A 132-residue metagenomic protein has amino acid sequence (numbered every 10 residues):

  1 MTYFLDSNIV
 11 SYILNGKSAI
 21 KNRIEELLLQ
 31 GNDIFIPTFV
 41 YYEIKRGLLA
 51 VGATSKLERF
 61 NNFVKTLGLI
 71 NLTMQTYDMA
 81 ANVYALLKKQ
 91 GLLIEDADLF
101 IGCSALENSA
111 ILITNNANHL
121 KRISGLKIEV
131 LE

Functional and structural regions predicted by a protein language model:
M1-I36, R46-N62, L67: Short, well-structured N-terminal submotif of metal-dependent ribonuclease cores
M1-T2, G102, L106-E132: Acidic, PIN/NYN-like endoribonuclease modules and their adjacent C-terminal/linker elements
L5-D6, P37, L93-E95, N116 (+1 more regions): Histidine- and aromatic-rich ligand-binding microenvironments
D6-S7, I44, A80, A105 (+1 more regions): Generic structural signal for small/hydrophobic residues in well-ordered secondary structure, especially within
I9-V10, V40, T76, N118-H119: Alpha-helix capping/helix-boundary segments
K21, Y41, L57-F60, Y77-A80 (+1 more regions): A general structural signal for well-ordered alpha-helical segments in protein cores
F35, I70, E129: General small-molecule cofactor/ligand-binding pocket signal
G68-I113: Active-site neighborhoods of divalent-metal-dependent phosphate/nucleic-acid chemistry enzymes
